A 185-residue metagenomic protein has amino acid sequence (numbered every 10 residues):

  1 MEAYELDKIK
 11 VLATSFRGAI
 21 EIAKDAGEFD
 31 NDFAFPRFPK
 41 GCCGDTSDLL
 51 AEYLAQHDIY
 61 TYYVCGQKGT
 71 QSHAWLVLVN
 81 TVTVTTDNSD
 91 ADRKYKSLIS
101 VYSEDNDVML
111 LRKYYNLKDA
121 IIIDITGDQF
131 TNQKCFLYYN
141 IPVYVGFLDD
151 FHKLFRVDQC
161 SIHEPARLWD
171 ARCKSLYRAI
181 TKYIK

Functional and structural regions predicted by a protein language model:
M1-K185: A structural boundary/capping signal
